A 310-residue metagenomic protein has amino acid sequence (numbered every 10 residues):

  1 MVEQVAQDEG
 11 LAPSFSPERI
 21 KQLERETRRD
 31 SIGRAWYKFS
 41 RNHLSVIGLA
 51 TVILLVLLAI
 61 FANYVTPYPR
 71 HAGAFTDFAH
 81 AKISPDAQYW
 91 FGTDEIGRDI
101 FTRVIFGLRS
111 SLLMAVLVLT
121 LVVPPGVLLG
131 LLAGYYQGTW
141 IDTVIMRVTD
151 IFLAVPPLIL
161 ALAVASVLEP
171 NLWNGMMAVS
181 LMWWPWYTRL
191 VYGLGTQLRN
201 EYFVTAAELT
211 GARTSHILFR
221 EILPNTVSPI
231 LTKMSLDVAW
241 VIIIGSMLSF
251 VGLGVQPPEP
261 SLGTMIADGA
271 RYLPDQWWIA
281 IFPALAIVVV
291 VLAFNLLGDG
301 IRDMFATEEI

Functional and structural regions predicted by a protein language model:
M1-A50, L296-I310: Transmembrane alpha-helical segments of polytopic membrane transport and secretion proteins
V2-G10, L58-T93, L253-E259: Hydrophobic alpha-helical transmembrane segments of membrane transport/permease proteins and related membrane-embedded
L23, W90-R98: Dynamic helix-loop-helix/coil hinge segments at AAA+ ATPase domain boundaries and subdomain interfaces
F39, L57, I151: Residue-level signature of catalytic and energy-coupling elements of molecular machines, predominantly ATP/GTP-dependent
H43-I53, V144, W173, M177: Alpha-helical transmembrane segments of integral membrane proteins
L44-N63, V127, V288: Short, strongly hydrophobic transmembrane alpha-helices
L55-V56, A74, L223-P224: Short secondary-structure capping/turn micro-motifs that flank functional sites
E95-I310: Alpha-helical transmembrane segments of integral membrane proteins, especially multi-pass inner/plasma-membrane
